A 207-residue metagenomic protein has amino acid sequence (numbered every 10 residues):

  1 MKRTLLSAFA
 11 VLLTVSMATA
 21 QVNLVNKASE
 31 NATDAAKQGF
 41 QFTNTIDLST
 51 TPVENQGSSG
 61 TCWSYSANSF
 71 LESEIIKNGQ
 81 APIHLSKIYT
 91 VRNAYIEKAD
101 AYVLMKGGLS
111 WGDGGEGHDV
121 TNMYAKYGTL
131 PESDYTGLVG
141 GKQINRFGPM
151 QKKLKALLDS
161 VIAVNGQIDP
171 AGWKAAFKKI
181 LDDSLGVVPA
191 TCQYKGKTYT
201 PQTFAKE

Functional and structural regions predicted by a protein language model:
M1-N23: Bacterial Sec-dependent N-terminal signal peptides
A20-E207: Flexible propeptides and autoinhibitory/regulatory segments associated with cysteine proteases
